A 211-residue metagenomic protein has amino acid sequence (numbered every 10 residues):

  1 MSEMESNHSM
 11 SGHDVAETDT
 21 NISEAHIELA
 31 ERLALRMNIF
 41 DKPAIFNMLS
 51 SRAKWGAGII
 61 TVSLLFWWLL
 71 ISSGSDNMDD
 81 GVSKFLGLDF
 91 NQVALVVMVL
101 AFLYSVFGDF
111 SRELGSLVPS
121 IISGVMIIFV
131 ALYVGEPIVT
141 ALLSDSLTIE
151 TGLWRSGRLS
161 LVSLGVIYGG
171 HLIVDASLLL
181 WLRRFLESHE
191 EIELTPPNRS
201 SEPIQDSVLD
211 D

Functional and structural regions predicted by a protein language model:
S2-A25, I192-D211: Short, intrinsically disordered, charge-rich cytosolic tails of integral membrane proteins
D14-F66: Cytosolic juxtamembrane helix and N-cap/initiation of the first transmembrane helix
N47-G58, L64-L69, T140-E202: Alpha-helical membrane-associated segments of multi-pass integral membrane proteins
S50-G56, S73-L100, V118-M126, L153-S163: Transmembrane alpha-helix entry/boundary detector in multi-pass membrane proteins
S83, L88-D89, V106-L117, L186-S201: Alpha-helical transmembrane segments that serve as single-pass membrane anchors or pore-forming helices in small
M98-P137: Loop-to-transmembrane helix junctions at the membrane interface
L100-A101, A176, S207: Long, compositionally biased low-complexity segments enriched in polar/charged residues
F129-T151, Q205-D211: Hydrophobic alpha-helical transmembrane segments of integral membrane proteins
